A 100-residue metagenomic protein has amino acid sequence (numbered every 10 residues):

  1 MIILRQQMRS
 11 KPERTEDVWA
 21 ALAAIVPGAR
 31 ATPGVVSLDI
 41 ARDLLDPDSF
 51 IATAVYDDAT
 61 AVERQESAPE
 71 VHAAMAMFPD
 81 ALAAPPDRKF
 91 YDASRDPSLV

Functional and structural regions predicted by a protein language model:
M1-I2, E16-D17, P33-V35: Short, flexible segments with low predicted structural confidence
I2, V36-D48, A76-V100: Glycine-rich beta-strand-turn "strand-cap" elements at beta-sheet edges
I2-M8, D39-E66: Short, well-ordered beta-strand segments in beta-rich or mixed alpha/beta enzyme and ligand-binding folds
R9-D17: Short, surface-exposed ligand-recognition loops at beta-strand->loop->(often short) alpha-helix junctions that present
P12-E13, T60, S98: A short local loop/turn or secondary-structure capping micro-motif enriched for an aromatic residue
A20, A24-V36, V55-K89: An amphipathic, aromatic/His-enriched active-site/gating alpha helix that lines ligand/cofactor pockets
